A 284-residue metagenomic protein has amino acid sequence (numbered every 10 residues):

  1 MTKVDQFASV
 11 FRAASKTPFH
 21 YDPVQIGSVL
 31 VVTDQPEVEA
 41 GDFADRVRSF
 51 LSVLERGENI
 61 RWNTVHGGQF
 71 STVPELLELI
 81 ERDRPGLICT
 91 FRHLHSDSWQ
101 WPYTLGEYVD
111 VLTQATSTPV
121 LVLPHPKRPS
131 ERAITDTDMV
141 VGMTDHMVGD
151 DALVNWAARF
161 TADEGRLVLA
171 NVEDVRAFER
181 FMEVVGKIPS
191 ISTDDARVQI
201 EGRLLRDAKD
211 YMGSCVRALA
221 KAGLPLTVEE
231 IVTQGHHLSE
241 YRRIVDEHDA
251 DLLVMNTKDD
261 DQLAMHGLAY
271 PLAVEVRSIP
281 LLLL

Functional and structural regions predicted by a protein language model:
M1-G68, D138-V198, A220-L224, L284: Small/aliphatic-rich secondary-structure junction motif
A40-R48, G106, L205-G213: Short, surface-exposed alpha-helical segments at coil->helix boundaries
V65-E75, V232-L238: Charged docking surfaces used in two-component/phosphorelay signaling
T72-L76, L153, A157, Y241: Generic hydrophobic alpha-helical segments
L77-R132, R242-L284: Gly/Ser-rich helix-loop-strand patches that form or flank binding pockets for ribonucleotide-derived cofactors
T116, M212-E229: A structural motif corresponding to the C-terminal end of an alpha-helix and its immediate exit/capping segment
S192-D210: A short acidic, glycine-rich active-site loop that binds or catalyzes chemistry on phosphate/adenosine moieties
Y211-A218, Q234-D246: A short, acidic, amphipathic alpha-helical segment used as a generic capping/interface helix at domain edges
